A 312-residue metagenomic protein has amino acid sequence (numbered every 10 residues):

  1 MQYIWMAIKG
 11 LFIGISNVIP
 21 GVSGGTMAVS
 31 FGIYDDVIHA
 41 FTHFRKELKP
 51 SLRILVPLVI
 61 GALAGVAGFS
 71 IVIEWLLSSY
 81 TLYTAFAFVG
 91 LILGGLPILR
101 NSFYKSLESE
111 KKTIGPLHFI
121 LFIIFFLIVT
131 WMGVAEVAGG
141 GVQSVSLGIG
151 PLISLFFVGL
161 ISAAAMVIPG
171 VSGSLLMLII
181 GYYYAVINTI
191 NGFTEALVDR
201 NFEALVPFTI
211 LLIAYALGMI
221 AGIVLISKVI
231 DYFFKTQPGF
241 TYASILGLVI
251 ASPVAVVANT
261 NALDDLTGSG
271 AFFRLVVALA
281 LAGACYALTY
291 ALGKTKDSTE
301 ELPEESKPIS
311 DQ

Functional and structural regions predicted by a protein language model:
Q2-F12, K49-R53, P57-S162, E195 (+2 more regions): Juxtamembrane transmembrane-helix boundary motif
F12, S23-L52: Juxtamembrane transmembrane-helix termini in multi-pass membrane transport proteins
V18-V29, V167-I179: Transmembrane helix boundary and interhelical junction motifs in multipass membrane proteins
V29-S30, L91-G95, G173-Y184, L246-P253: Pore- and pathway-forming membrane helices of multi-pass small-molecule/ion transporters and channels
Y34-I38, E136-G140, I187-A196: Peri-membrane helix termini and adjoining interfacial loops of integral membrane proteins
D36, A40, W75, S174-L175 (+4 more regions): Membrane-spanning helices that line or support transport/gating and their immediate boundary helices in channels
F41-R45, N191-N201, V257-L263: Membrane-interface helix-cap regions at the ends of transmembrane helices in multi-pass membrane proteins
L178-V206: Membrane-interface interhelical connector segments
